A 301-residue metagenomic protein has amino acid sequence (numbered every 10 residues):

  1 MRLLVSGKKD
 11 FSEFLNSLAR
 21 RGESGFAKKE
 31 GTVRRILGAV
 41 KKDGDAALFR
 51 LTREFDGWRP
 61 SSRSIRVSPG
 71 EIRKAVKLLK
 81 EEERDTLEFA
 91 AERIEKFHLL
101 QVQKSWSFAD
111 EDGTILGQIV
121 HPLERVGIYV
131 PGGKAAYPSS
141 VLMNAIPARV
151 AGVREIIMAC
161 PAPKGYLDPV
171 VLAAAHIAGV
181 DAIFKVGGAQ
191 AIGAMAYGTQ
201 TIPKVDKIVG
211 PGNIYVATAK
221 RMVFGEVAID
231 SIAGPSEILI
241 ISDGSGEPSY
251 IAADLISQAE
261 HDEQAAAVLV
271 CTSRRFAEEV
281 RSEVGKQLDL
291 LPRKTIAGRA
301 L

Functional and structural regions predicted by a protein language model:
M1-E124: N-terminal Rossmann-like NAD(P)+-binding subdomain of aldehyde/semialdehyde dehydrogenases
F108-A173: Conserved small-residue-rich beta-alpha loop and adjacent elements that most often cradle the phosphate/pyrophosphate
M143-I146, L172-A175, Q200, F224-E226 (+2 more regions): Short, solvent-exposed amphipathic alpha-helical segments in soluble enzyme and RNA/protein-processing domains
D168-G179, A196: N-terminal small/polar loop signature for handling phosphorylated ligands or for N-terminal nucleophile
G179-A266: Conserved NAD(P)+-binding/catalytic subdomain of aldehyde/semialdehyde dehydrogenases
A267-L301: NAD(P)-dependent aldehyde/semialdehyde dehydrogenase
